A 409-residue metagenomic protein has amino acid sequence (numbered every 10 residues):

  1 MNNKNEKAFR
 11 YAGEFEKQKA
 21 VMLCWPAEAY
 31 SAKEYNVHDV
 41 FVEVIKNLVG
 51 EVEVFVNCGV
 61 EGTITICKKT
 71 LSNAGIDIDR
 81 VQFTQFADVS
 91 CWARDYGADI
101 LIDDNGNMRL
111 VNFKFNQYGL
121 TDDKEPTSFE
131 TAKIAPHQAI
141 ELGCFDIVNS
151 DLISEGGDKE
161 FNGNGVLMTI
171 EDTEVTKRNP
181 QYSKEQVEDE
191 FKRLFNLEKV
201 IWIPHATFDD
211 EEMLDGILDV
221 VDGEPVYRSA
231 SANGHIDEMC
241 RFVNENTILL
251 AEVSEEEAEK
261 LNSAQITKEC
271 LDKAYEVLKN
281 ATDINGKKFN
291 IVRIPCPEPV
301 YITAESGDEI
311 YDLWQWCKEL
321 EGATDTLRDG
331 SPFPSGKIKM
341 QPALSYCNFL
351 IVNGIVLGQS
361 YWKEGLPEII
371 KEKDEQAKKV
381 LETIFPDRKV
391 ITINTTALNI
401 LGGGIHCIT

Functional and structural regions predicted by a protein language model:
M1-T409: Histidine/cysteine-enriched polar flanking segments
